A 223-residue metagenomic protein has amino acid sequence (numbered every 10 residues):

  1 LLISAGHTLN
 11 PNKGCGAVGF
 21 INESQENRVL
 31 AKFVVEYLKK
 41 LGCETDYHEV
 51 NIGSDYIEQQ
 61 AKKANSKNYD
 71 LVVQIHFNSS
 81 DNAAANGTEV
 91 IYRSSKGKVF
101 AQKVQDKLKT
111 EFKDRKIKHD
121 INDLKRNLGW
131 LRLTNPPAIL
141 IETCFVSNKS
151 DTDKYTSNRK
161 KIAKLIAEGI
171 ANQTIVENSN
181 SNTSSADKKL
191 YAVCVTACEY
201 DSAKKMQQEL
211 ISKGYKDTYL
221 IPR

Functional and structural regions predicted by a protein language model:
L1-F20: Short glycine-rich His-centered loop
L1-L2, D70, A138, Y219: Hydrophobic "anchor" residues on beta-strands that sit immediately upstream of conserved functional sites
I3, I139-I141, V193: Short beta-strand motif preference
G6, V50, R223: Acidic/polar N-terminal loop/beta-strand segments that form early-domain functional surfaces
P11, I21-N180: Active-site-proximal helix/loop segments of hydrolytic enzymes
G16, G53, A192-V193: Generic anion/oxyanion-binding catalytic loop in active/binding sites
S179-R223: Solvent-exposed beta-strand motifs enriched in subsets of small alpha/beta binding domains, especially certain
